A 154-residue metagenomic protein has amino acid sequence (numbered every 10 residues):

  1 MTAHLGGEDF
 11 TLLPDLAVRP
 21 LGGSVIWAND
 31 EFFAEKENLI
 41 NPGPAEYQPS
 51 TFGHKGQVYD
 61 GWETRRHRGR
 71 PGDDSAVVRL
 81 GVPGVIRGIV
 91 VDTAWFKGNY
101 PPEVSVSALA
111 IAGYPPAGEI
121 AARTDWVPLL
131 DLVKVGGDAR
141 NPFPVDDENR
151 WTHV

Functional and structural regions predicted by a protein language model:
T2-S75, F96-V154: Trp- and acidic/polar-enriched beta-sheet ligand-binding modules for extracellular glycan and matrix recognition
S75-R87: Extracellular and analogous surface-interaction loops
G84-F96: A short beta-strand element within beta-rich, extracytoplasmic domains of secreted/secretory-pathway proteins
